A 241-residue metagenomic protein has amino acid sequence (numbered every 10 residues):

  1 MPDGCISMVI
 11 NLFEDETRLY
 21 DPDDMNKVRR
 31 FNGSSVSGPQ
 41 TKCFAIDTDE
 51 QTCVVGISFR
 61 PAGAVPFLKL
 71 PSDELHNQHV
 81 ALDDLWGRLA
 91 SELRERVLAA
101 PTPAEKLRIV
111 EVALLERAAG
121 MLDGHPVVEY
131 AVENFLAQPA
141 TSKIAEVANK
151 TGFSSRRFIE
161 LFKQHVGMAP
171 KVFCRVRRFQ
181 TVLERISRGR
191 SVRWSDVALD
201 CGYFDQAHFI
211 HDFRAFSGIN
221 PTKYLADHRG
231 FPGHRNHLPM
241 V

Functional and structural regions predicted by a protein language model:
M1-S155, M168-A169, E184-R188, R193-F204 (+1 more regions): Alpha-helical bundle regulatory/interaction domains
F158, H165, V182: DNA major-groove recognition helices of helix-turn-helix
L161, H165-M168, F216-I219: Residue cluster at the C-terminal edge of the helix-turn-helix DNA-binding motif
F162, C174, D212-R214, L225: DNA major-groove recognition helix of helix-turn-helix
H208-H211, H237: Histidine-centered active-site/metal-ligand motif
